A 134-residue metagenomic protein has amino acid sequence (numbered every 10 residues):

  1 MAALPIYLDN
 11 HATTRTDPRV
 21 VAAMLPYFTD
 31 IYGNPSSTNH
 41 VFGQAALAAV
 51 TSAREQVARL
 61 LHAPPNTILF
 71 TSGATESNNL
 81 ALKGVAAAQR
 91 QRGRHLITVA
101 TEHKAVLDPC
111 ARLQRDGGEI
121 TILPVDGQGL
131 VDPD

Functional and structural regions predicted by a protein language model:
M1-D134: Pyridoxal 5′-phosphate
